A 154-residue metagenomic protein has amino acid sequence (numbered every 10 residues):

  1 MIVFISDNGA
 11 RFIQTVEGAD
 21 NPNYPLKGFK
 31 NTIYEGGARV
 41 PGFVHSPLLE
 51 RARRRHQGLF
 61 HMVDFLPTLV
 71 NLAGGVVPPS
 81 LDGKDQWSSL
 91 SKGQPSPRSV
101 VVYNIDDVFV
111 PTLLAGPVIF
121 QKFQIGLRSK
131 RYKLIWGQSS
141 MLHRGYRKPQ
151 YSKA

Functional and structural regions predicted by a protein language model:
M1-S6, P41-G42, F65, L69-V70: Beta-strand elements within well-structured catalytic alpha/beta cores of enzymes that handle phosphate/sulfate esters
A10-V16, D20-Y24, K30-I33, E50-R51 (+2 more regions): C-terminal cap/loop subdomain of S1 sulfatases and analogous C-terminal strand-loop tails that border
Y34-E35, S46: Conserved hydrophobic/amphipathic secondary-structure segments that form or flank ligand- or partner-binding grooves
A38: Active-site-adjacent "lid/gating" segments in soluble enzymes
F43-A52: The feature captures the short pre-catalytic strand/loop hairpin that immediately precedes and shapes the active-site
A52-L59: A short glycine-threonine-serine/GTX helix/turn-capping micro-motif
